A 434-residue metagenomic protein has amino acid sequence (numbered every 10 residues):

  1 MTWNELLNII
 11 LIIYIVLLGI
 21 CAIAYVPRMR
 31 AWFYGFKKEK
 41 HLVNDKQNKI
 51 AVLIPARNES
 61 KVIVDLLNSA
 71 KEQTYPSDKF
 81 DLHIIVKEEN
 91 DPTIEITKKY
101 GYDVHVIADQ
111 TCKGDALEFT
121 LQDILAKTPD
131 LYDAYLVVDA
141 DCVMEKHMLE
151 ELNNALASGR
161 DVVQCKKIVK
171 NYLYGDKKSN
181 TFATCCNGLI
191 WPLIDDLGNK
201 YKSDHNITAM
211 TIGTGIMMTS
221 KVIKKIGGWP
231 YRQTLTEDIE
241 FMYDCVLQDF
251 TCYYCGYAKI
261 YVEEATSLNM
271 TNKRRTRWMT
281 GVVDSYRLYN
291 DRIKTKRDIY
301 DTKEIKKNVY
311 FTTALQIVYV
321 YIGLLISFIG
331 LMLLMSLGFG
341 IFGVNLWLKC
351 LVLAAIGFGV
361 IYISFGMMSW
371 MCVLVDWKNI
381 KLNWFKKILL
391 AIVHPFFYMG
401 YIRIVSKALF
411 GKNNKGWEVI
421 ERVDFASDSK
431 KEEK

Functional and structural regions predicted by a protein language model:
M1-N68: N-proximal low-complexity "stem/linker" segments adjacent to membrane-targeting elements
R30-Q47, D291-V309, F339-K434: Juxtamembrane C-terminal module of membrane proteins
N48-A51, D81, E240: Cell-envelope/extracellular polymer assembly enzymes that use nucleotide-activated donors
N68-K79: Short, acidic, metal-binding catalytic loop of nucleotide-sugar glycosyltransferases
I85-I94, D109-Q110, V143: A conserved acidic beta->alpha catalytic loop
D109-K127, H147-T234, T276-M279, V283 (+2 more regions): Long helical/loop segments within the catalytic core of UDP-sugar-dependent glycosyltransferases, especially the large
P129-V143: Short beta-strand-to-loop acidic/aromatic patch adjacent to the donor-nucleotide binding site
L235-F241: Acidic donor-binding loop at a coil-to-helix junction in glycosyltransferase catalytic cores that engages
